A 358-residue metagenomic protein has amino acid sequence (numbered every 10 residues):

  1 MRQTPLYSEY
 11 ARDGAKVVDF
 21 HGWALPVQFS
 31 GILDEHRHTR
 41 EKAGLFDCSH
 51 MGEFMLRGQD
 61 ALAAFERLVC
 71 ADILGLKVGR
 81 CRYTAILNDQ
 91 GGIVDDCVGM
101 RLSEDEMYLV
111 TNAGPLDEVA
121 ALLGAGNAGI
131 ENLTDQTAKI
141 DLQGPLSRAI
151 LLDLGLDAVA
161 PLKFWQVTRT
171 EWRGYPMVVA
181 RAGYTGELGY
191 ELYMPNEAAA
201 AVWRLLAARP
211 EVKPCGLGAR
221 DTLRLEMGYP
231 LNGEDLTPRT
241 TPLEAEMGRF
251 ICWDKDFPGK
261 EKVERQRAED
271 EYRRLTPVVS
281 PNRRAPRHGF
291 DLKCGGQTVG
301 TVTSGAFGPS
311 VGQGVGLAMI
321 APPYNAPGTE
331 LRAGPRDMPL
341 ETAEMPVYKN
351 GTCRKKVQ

Functional and structural regions predicted by a protein language model:
M1-H21, P26-V27, L33, M100-Q358: Conserved, structured C-terminal
M1-T84, G92, L217: Acidic, proline/glycine-enriched N-terminal capping motif
Q59-I93, S147-Y175: Internal amphipathic helical hairpin motif
D96-C97: Catalytic micro-motifs at enzyme active sites that drive phosphoryl/nucleotidyl and oxygen chemistry
